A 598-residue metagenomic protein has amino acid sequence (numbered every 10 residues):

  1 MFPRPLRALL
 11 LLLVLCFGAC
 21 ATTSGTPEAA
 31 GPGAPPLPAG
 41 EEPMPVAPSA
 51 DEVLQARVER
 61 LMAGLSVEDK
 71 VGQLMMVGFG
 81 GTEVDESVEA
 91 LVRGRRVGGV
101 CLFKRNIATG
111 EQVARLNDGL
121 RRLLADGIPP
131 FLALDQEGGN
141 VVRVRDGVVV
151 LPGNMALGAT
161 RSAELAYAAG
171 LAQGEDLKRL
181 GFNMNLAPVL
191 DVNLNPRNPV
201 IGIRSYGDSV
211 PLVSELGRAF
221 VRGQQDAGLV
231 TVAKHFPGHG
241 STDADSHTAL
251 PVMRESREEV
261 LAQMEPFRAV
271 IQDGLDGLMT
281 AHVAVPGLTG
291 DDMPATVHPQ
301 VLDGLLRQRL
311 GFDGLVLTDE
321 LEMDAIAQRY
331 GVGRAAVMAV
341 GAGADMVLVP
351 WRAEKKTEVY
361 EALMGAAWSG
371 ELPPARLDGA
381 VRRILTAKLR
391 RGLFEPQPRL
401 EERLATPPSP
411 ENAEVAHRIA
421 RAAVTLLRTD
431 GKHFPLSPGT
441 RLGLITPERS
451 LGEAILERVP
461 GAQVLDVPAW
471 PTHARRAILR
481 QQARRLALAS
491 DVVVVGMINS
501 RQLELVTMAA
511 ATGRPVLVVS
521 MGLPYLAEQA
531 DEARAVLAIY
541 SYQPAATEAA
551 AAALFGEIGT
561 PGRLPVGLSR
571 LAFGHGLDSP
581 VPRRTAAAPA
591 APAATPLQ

Functional and structural regions predicted by a protein language model:
A8-A19, D135: Bacterial N-terminal signal peptides
C20-G94, Q308, R329-Q598: Preference for extracellular/luminal or secreted protein segments
S66, S87, N106-L132, N140-R143 (+2 more regions): Second-shell residues forming the walls of enzyme active-site clefts
M76, C101, A133, N185-L186 (+4 more regions): Conserved beta-strand positions in the central sheet of alpha/beta enzyme cores
V77, R96-I107: A short aromatic-anchored loop/beta-hairpin motif
G80-E83, L134-V142, N183-N193, A233-H239 (+3 more regions): Short glycine-enriched loops at secondary-structure junctions
N154, G158-F182, V189-V213, G217-V221 (+6 more regions): A substrate-binding/cap region within the structured catalytic cores of diverse enzymes
